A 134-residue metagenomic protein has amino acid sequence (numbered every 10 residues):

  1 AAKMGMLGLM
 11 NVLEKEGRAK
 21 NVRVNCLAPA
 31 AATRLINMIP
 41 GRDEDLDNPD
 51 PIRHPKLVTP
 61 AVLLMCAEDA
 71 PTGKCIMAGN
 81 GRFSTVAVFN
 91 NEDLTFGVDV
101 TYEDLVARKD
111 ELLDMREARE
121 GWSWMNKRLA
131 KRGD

Functional and structural regions predicted by a protein language model:
A1-A2, L9, D50, H54: The catalytic Tyr-centered alpha-helix of NAD(P)H-dependent dehydrogenases
M4, G8, V12-V22, E68-D69: Active-site-adjacent segment of SDR/Rossmann-fold oxidoreductases
G5, A31, V58: Catalytic-loop motifs flanking and including active-site residues across diverse enzymes
M10, E14, I36, V62-L63: Generic hydrophobic alpha-helical scaffold/packing signal
K15, A19, C26-I52, N91: A glycine/serine/threonine-rich, flexible loop-to-helix segment that serves as the NAD(P) cofactor-binding "lid"
C26, L46-D134: C-terminal helical subdomain
